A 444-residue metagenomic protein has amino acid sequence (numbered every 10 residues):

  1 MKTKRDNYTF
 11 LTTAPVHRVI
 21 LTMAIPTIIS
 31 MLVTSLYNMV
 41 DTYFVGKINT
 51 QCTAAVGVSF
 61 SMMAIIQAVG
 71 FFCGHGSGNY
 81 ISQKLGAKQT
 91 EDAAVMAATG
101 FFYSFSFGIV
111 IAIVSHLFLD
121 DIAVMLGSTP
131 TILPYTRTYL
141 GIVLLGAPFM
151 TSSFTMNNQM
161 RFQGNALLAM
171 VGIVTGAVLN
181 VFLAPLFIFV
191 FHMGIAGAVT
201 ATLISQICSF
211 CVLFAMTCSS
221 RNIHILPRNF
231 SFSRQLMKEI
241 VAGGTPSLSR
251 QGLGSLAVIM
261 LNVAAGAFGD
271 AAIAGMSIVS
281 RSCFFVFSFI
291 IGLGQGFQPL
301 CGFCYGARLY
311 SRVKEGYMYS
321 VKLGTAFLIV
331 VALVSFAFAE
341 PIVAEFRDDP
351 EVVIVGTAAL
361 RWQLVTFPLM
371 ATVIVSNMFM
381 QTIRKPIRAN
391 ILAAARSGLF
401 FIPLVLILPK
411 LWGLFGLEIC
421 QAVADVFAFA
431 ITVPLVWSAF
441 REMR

Functional and structural regions predicted by a protein language model:
M1-A24, I81-P148, F182, V190-T245 (+2 more regions): Short alpha-helical transmembrane segments in multi-pass integral membrane proteins
T13, H17-L36, V40, M62-V69 (+7 more regions): Residue-level signal for short hydrophobic patches within transmembrane helices of multi-pass membrane transporters
T22-D41, I142, S153, G176 (+4 more regions): Transmembrane helical elements of multi-pass membrane transporters/channels
L32, L36-A54, A123-P130, L186-M193 (+4 more regions): Helix-terminus/linker motif at the lipid-water interface of multi-pass membrane proteins
M39-Y43, I113, D121, T155-Q159 (+7 more regions): Alpha-helical transmembrane segments of multipass membrane proteins
T42, T50-T53, T90, L119 (+6 more regions): Membrane-helix interface/capping residues of multi-pass secondary transporters
T53-I113, M150-A169, G275-A339, M370-L392: Small-residue-rich hydrophobic transmembrane alpha-helices
G74, V143-R161, A169-N180, A198-C211 (+4 more regions): Short runs within selected transmembrane alpha-helices of multi-pass transporters and secretion channels
